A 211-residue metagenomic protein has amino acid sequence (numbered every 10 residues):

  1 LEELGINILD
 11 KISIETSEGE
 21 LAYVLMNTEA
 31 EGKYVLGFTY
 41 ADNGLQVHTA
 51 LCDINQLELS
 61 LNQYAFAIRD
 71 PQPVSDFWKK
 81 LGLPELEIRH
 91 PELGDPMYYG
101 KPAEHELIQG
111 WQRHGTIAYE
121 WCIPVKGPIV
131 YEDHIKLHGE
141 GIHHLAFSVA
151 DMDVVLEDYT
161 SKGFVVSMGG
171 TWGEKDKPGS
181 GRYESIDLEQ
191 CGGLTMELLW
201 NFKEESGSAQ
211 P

Functional and structural regions predicted by a protein language model:
E2-L57, F66, G110-W111, Y119-I123 (+1 more regions): Vicinal oxygen chelate
S17, L137-H138: Surface-exposed loop/turn and secondary-structure junction residues enriched for glycine/proline
A22-N27, L83-H114: N-terminal strand-loop-strand beta-hairpin
Q46-T49, G94-Y98, P128-D133: A short, acidic/glycine-rich surface segment
N55-L86, R113, P128, G139-D153 (+1 more regions): Surface-exposed interaction/gating patches
P91, P124-K126, A150: Histidine- and/or cysteine-centered catalytic micro-motif in compact active-site loops
T116, W121-L137: Helix-adjacent hinge/juxtasegments
